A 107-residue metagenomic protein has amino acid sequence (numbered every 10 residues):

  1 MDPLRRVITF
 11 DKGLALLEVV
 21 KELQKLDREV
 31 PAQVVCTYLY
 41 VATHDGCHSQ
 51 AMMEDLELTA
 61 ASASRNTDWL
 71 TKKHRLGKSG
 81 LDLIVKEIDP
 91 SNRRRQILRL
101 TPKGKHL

Functional and structural regions predicted by a protein language model:
M1-A32, L100: N-terminal leader segment of winged-helix/HTH proteins
L17-V20, Y38, L81: Conserved protein kinase catalytic domain
E22-T59: N-terminal helix-turn-helix DNA-binding core of bacterial DNA-binding proteins
T37, S64, T101: Ser/Thr-glycine-rich phosphate-binding loops at phosphate-binding pockets of nucleotides, nucleotide cofactors
Y38, I84-I88, R99: Extended hydrophobic secondary-structure segments that form protein cores and membrane-embedded regions
Q50-R94: Canonical helix-turn-helix DNA-binding module
P90-L107: Basic, amphipathic "hinge/linker" alpha-helix immediately C-terminal to the N-terminal HTH DNA-binding motif
